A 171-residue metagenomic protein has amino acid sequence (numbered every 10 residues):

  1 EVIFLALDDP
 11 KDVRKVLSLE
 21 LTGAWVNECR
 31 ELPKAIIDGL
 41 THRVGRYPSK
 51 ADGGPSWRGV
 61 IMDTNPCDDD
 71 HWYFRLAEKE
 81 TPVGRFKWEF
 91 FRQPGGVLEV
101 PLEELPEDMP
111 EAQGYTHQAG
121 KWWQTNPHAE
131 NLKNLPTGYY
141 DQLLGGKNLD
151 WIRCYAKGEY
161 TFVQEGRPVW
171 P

Functional and structural regions predicted by a protein language model:
E1-T22: Inter-Walker segment of RecA-like/P-loop motor cores
K11-D12, G96-L102: A short acidic, often aromatic-flanked loop/helix-cap motif at beta-alpha or helix-coil junctions that lines enzyme
K15, Y73-F74, L102-L105: Short, charged, solvent-exposed linker or helix-capping segments at domain edges/interfaces that act as flexible hinges
A24-V26: Hydrophobic residues in beta-strands of the RecA-like P-loop NTPase core, especially within AAA+ ATPase
R30-E99: Signature of the SF2 helicase/ATPase Hel1-core->accessory helical subdomain module
P106-P171: ATPase catalytic-site recognition across NTP-hydrolyzing enzymes
